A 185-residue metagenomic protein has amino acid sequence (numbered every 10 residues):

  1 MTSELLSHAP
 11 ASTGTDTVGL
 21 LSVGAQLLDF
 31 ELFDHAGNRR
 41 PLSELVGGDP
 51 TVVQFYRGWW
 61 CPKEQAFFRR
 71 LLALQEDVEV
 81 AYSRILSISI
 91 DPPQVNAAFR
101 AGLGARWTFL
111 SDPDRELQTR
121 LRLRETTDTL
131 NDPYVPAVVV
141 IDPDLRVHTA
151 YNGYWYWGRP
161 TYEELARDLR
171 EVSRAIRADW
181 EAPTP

Functional and structural regions predicted by a protein language model:
M1-P185: Chalcogenol-based redox active-site neighborhoods
